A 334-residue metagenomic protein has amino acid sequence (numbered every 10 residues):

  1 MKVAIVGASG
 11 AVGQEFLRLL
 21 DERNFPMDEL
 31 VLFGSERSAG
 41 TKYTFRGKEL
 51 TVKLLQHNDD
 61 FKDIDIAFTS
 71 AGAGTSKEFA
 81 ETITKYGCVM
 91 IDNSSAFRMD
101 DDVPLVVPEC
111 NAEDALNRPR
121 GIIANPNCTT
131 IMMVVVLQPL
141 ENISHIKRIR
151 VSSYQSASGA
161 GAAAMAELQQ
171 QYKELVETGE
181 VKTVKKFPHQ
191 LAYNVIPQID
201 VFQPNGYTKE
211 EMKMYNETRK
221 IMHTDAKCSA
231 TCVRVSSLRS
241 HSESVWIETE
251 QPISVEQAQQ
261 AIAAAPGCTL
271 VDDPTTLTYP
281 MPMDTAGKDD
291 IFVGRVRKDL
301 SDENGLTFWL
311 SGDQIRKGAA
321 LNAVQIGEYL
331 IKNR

Functional and structural regions predicted by a protein language model:
M1-L191, K227, I291-F292, V296-D302 (+3 more regions): N-terminal Rossmann-like NAD(P) cofactor-binding subdomain of oxidoreductases, focused on the glycine-rich
A67, A157-R334: Charged docking surfaces used in two-component/phosphorelay signaling
